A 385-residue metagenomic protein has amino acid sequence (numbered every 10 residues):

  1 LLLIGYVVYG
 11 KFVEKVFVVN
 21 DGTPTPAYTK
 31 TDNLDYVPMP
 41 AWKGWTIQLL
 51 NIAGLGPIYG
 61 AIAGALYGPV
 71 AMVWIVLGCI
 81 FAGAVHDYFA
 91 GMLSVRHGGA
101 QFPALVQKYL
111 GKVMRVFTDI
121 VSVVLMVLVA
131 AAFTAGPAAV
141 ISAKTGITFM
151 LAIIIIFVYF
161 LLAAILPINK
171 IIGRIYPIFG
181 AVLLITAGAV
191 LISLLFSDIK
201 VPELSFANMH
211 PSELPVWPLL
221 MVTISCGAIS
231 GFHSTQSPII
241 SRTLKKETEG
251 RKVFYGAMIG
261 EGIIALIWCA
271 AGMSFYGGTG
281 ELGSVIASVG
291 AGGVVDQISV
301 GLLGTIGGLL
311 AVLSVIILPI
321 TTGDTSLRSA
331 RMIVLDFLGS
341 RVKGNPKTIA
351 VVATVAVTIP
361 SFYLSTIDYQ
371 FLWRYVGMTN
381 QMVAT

Functional and structural regions predicted by a protein language model:
L1-G10, G64-S94, P103: Extracellular loop-to-transmembrane helix junctions
L3-I58, L219, K246-E249: Membrane-interface "cap" regions at the ends of multi-pass membrane proteins
K30-W45, L49, V95-V127, G146 (+3 more regions): Transmembrane-helix boundary/entry motifs in multi-pass membrane transporters
G56-I62, S122-A138, S225-L244, W268-A270 (+1 more regions): Membrane-helix boundary/coupling elements in multi-pass transport proteins
K112-V116, M150-I154, G256-A265, M273 (+4 more regions): Loop-to-transmembrane helix boundary motifs in multi-pass membrane proteins
A130, T134, A138-I154, A163-A164 (+1 more regions): Hydrophobic alpha-helical segments and their helix-loop junctions in multi-pass secondary transporters
P177-G180, T186-S234: Helix-loop-helix junctions that connect adjacent transmembrane segments in multi-pass membrane transporters
L195-E203, T248, Y255-Q297: Extracellular/periplasmic helix-exit of transmembrane alpha-helices
